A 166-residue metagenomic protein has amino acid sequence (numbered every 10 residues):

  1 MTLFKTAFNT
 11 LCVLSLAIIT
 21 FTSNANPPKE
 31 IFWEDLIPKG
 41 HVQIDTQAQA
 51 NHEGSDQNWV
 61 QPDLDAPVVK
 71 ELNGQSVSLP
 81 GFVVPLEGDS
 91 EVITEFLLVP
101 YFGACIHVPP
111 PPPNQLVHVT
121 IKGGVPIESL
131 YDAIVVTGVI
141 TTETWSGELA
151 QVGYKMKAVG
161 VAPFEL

Functional and structural regions predicted by a protein language model:
T2-L11: Bacterial N-terminal signal peptides that target proteins for export
T20-T22: N-terminal signal peptide c-region/cleavage motif recognized by signal peptidases
N24-L166: OB-fold and OB-like single-stranded nucleic-acid-recognition modules and their adjacent interaction interfaces
